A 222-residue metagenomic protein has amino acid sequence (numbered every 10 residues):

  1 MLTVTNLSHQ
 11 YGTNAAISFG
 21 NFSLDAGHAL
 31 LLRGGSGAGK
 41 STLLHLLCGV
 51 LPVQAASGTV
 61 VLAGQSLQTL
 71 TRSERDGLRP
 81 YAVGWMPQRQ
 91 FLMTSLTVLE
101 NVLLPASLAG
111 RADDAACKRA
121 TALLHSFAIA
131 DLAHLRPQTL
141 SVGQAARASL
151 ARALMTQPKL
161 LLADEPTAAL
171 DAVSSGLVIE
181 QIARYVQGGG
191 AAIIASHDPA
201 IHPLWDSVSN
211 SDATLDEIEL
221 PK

Functional and structural regions predicted by a protein language model:
A56-S66: Conserved ABC transporter NBD signature motif
S66, L103, A115-L132: Conserved ABC ATPase "signature" region
L67-G84: ABC ATPase NBD coupling module
L96-L104: Short coil-to-helix segment of the ABC ATPase nucleotide-binding domain corresponding to the Q-loop/switch region
R136-L140, Q144: Conserved ABC ATPase signature
Q157: Conserved catalytic motifs of ABC-family nucleotide-binding domains
L161-D164: Catalytic Walker B motif of ABC-type/P-loop ATPase nucleotide-binding domains
